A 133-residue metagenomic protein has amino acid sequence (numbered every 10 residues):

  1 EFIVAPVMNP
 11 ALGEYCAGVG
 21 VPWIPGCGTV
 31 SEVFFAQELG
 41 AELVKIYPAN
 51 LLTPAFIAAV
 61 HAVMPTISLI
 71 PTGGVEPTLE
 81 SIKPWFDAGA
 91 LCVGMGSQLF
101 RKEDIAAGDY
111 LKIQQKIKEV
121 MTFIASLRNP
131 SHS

Functional and structural regions predicted by a protein language model:
E1, Y15-I24, V63-T72: Short beta-strand/loop segments at the ligand-binding rim of alpha/beta enzyme cores
E1-M8, V21-T29, V33-F34, E42-L51: Catalytic beta/alpha-barrel core
V7-L12, K45-P54, G89-D109: Glycine-rich phosphate-binding active-site loops on the catalytic face of alpha/beta enzymes
C16-G18, F86, K102-H132: C-terminal helical cap(s) of enzyme catalytic domains, especially alpha/beta-barrels
V19-G20, L39-G40, P65, A88-G89: Short, structured coil segments at secondary-structure junctions
S31-L39, E76-V93: Catalytic cores of alpha/beta
V63-T66, T78, D109: Mobile acidic interaction elements
